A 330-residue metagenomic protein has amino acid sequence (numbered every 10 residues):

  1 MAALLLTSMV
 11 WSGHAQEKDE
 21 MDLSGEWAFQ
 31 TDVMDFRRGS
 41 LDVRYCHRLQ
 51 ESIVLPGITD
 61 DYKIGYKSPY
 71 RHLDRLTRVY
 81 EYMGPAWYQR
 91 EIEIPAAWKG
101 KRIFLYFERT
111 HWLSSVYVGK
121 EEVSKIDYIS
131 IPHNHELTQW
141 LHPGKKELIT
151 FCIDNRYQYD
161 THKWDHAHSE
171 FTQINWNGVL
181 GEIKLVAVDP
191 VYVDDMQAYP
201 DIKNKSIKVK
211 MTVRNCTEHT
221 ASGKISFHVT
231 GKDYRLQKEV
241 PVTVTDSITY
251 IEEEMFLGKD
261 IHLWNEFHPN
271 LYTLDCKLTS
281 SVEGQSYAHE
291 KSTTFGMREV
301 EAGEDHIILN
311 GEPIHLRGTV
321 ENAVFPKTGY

Functional and structural regions predicted by a protein language model:
M1-E17: Bacterial Sec-dependent N-terminal signal peptides
A15-R71, L148, C152, R156-Q158: Accessory carbohydrate-binding/adhesion or oligomerization-edge regions at the termini of glycan-active proteins
K18, D275-Y330: N-terminal carbohydrate-binding accessory modules
K18-M21, F171-E182, D189-M196, M297-P313: Low-complexity, Pro/Ser/Thr- and charge-rich linker/hinge segments at domain boundaries
Q30-M34, R78-V79, M83-V193, C216: Accessory beta-strand-rich segments of carbohydrate-active enzymes
V116-V118, S206-T243, T249-E253: Beta-strand-rich binding/interaction modules
H133-Q139, I248-K259: Exposed aromatic-hydrophobic patches
A187-E218: Surface beta-strand/loop "capping" patches
